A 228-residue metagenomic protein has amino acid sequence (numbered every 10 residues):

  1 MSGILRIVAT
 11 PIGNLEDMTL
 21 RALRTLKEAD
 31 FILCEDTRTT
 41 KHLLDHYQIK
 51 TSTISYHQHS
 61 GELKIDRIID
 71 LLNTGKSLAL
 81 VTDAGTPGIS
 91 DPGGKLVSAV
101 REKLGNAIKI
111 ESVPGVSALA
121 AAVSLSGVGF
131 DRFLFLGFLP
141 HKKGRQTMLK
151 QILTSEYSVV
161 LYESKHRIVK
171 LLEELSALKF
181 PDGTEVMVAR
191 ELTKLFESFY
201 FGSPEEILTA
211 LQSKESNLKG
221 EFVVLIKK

Functional and structural regions predicted by a protein language model:
M1-H59: Glycine-rich, flexible N-terminal cofactor/catalytic loop recognition
S2, Y157-K228: A contiguous loop/helix-start segment that scaffolds small-molecule binding in enzyme catalytic cores
I12-L15, D83-P87, K165-R167, L192: Short glycine-rich anion-binding loops that position phosphate/pyrophosphate groups of nucleotides and phosphorylated
L26-I32, A107-I110, S158-V159: Short active-site oxyanion
Y56-E62, F138-P140: Conserved helicase motor
K64-S117: Glycine/small-residue-rich loop that forms an oxyanion/phosphate-binding "nest" at active or ligand-binding sites
K95-S155: Class I SAM-dependent methyltransferase SAM-binding "motif I" and its flanking Rossmann-like core
